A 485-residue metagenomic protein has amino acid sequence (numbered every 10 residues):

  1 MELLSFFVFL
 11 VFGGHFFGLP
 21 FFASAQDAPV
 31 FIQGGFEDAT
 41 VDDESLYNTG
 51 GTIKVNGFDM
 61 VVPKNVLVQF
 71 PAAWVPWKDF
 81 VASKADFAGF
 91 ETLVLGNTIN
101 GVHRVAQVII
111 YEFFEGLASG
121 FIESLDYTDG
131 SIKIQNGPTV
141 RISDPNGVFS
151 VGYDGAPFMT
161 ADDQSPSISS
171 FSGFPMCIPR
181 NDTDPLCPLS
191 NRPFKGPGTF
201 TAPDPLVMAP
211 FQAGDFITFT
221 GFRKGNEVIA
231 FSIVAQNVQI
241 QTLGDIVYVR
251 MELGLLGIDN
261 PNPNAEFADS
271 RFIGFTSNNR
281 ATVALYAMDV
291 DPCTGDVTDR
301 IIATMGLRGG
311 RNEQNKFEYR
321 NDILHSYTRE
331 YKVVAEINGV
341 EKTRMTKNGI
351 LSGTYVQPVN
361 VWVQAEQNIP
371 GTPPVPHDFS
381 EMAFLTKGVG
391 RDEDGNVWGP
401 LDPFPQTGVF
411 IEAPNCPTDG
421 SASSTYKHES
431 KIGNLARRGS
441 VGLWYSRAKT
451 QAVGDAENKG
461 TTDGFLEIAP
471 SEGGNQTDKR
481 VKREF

Functional and structural regions predicted by a protein language model:
M1-A25: Fungal secretory targeting signals
G18-F485: Short, flexible, surface-exposed loop segments at domain boundaries
